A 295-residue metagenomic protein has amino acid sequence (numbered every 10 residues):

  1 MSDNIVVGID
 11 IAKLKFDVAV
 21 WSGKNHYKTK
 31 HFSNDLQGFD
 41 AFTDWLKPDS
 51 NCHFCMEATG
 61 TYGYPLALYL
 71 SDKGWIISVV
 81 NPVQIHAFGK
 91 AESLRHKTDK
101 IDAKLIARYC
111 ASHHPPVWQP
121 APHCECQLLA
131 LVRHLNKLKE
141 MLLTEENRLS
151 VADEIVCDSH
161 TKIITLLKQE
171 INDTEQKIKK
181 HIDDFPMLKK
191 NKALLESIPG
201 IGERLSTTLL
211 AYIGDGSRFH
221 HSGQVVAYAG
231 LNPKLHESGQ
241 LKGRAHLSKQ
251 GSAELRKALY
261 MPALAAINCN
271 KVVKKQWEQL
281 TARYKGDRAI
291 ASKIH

Functional and structural regions predicted by a protein language model:
S2-W21, I106: Gly/Thr-rich phosphate-binding beta-strand-loop-beta motif of the actin/hexokinase/Hsp70
K13, G60, Q84: Short, glycine/acidic-enriched loop or turn micro-motifs at the edges of active sites
W21, N25-H53: Nucleic-acid-processing active sites and adjacent nucleic-acid-binding tracks, predominantly divalent metal-dependent
N51-T59, I106, A263: Acidic beta-strand-to-loop metal/phosphate-binding motif
Y62-A67: Short, well-ordered alpha-helical microsegments
S71: Anion (oxyanion) recognition and catalysis
W75-L194, I198: Long, charge-rich intrinsically disordered scaffolds of nucleic-acid metabolism proteins
E203, T208-A291: Phosphate-backbone recognition surface of nucleic-acid-processing proteins
